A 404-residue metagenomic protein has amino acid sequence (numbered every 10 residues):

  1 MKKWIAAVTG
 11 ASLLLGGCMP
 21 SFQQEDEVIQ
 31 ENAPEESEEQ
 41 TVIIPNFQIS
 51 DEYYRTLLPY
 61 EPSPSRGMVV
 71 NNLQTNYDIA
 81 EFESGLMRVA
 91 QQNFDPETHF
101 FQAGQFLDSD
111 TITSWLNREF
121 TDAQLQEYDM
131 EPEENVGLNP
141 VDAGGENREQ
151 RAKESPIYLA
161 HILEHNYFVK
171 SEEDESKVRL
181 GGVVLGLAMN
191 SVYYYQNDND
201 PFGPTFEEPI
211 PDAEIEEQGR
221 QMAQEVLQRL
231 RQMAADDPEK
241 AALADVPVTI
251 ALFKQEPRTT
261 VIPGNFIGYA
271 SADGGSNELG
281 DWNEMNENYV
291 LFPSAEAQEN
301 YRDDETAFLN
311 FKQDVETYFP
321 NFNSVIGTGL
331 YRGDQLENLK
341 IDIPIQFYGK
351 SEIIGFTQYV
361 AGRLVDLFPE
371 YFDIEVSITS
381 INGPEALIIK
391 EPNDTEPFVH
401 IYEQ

Functional and structural regions predicted by a protein language model:
K2-V8: Sec-dependent signal peptide recognition, specifically the positively charged N-region followed immediately by
L13-G17: C-terminal motif of bacterial Sec signal peptides marking the signal peptidase cleavage site
M19-F22: Bacterial signal peptide processing site
A33-Y194, E214-M222, R258-Y331: N-proximal, solvent-exposed amphipathic alpha-helical segments enriched in charged/polar residues
V178-V184, L243-P247, L336, Y371-D373: Extracytoplasmic
P201-E217, L339-I354: A short interface-forming secondary-structure element
P211-K240, S351-D373: Short, non-transmembrane amphipathic alpha-helical segments
F292-Q404: Hydrophilic extracytoplasmic domains
